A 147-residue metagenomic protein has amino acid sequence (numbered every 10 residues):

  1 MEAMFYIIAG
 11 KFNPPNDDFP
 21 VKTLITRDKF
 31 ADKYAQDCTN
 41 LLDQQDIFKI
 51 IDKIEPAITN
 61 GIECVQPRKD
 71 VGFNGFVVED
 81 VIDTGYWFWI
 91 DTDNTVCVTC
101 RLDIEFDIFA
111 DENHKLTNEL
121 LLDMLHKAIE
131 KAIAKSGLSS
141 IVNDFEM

Functional and structural regions predicted by a protein language model:
M1-D32, E146: Short, extreme N-terminal segment that most often corresponds to the first beta-strand
M4, K29, K33, D37 (+8 more regions): Charge-rich, solvent-exposed alpha-helical interaction surfaces
F5, T23, R27, Q66-K69 (+2 more regions): Short linear sequence motifs
T26-F30, Y34-A35, Y86, C100: Amphipathic alpha-helical segments in structured regions that serve as interaction surfaces
T39-Q44, F48, D52, P56-E119 (+1 more regions): Acidic, low-complexity, intrinsically disordered interaction modules
